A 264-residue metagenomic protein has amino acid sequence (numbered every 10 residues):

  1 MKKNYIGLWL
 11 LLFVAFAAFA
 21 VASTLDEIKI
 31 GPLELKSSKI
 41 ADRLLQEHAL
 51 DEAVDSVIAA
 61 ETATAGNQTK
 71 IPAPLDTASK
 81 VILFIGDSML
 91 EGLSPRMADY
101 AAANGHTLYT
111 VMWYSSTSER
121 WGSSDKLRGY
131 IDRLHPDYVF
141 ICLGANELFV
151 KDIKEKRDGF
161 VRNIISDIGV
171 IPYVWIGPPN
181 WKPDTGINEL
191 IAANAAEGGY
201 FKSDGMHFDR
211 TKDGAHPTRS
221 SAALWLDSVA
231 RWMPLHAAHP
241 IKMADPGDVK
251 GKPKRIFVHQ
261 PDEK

Functional and structural regions predicted by a protein language model:
M1-V81, P234-K264: N-terminal secretory targeting modules
K3-W9, G122-V249, F257: Alpha-helical cap/lid subdomain in secreted, periplasmic, or secretory-pathway luminal O-acyl-processing enzymes
F13-S37, A41-E52, T64-N67, M112-Y114 (+5 more regions): Proteins with a high burden of low-complexity, intrinsically disordered sequence enriched in S/T/G/P/A and R, requiring
V14, G86-S88, P178-N180: Structural motif
S23, S37-S38, S56, S79 (+8 more regions): Generic serine detector
G66, L90-G92, P183-D184: Short amphipathic alpha-helical surface micro-motifs
P72-E155: Conserved SGNH/GDSL esterase-like catalytic core that processes O-acyl groups on lipids and polysaccharides
I85-R120, R219-K264: Mobile, glycine- and charge-enriched loop segments and immediately flanking short secondary-structure elements within
